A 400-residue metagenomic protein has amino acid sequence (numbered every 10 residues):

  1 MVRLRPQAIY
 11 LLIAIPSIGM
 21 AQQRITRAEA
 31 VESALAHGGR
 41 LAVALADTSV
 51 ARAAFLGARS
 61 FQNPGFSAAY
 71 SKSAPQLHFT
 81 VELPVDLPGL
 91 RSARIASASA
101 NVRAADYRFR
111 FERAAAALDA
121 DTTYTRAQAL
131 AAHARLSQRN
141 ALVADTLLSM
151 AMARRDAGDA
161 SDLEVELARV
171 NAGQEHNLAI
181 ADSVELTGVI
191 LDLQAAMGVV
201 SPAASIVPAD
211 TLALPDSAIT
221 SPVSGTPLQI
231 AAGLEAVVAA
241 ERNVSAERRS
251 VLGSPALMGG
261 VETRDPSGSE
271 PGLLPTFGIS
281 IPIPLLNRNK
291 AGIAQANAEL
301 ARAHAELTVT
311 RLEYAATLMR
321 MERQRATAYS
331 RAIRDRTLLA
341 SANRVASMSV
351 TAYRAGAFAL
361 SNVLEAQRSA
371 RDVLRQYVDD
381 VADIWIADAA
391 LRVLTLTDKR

Functional and structural regions predicted by a protein language model:
M1-H37, L41, S183-P222, R392-R400: Terminal intrinsically disordered/low-complexity segments used for targeting and assembly
Q22-Q138, A144-L148, D159-D162, V170-G173 (+2 more regions): Short flexible linkers and secondary-structure junctions
R24-A28, P64-R113, A231-N243, R248-T310: Small/polar-residue-enriched beta-strand and adjacent coil segments characteristic of outer-membrane beta-barrel
A28-H37, S97, A160, E164-V165 (+4 more regions): Amphipathic alpha-helical coiled-coil scaffold segments and their short linker/junction regions
A30, H37, A44, P84 (+22 more regions): Amphipathic alpha-helical coiled-coil segments and their boundaries
E112-A114, Q174-V199, A340-L396: Short segments within alpha-helical structural elements
A115-T226, A231, M321-Q324, A328 (+2 more regions): Periplasmic alpha-helical coiled-coil/stalk elements that build and connect Gram-negative outer-membrane
